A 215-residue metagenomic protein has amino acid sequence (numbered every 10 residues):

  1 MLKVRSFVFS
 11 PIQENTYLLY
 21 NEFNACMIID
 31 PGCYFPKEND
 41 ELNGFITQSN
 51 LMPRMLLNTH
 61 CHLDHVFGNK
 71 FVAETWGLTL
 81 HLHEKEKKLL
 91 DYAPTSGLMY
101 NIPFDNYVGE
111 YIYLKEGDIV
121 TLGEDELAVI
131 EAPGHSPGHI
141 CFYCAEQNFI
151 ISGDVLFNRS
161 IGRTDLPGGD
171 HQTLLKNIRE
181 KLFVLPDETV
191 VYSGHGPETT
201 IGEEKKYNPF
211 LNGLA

Functional and structural regions predicted by a protein language model:
L2, I12-E14, G109, K115 (+2 more regions): Short beta-strand-initiation
L2-S49, C141-S152: Conserved beta-strand hairpin/beta-sheet module of binuclear metal-dependent hydrolase folds, prominently
K3-R5, M52, T79, I112-Y113 (+2 more regions): Conserved beta-strand segments of alpha/beta enzyme cores
F7-V8, G109-I112, E131-P133: Short Gly/Pro-enriched turn/cap motifs at secondary-structure boundaries
L19, T59, A132: Conserved S/T- and glycine-rich ATP-binding loop of Class I adenylate-forming
M27, M55-L57, L80, I151 (+1 more regions): Residue-level marker for buried hydrophobic side chains located in beta-strands that build the well-ordered beta-sheet
C33-N39, N43-L122, K206-L214: Active-site HxH/HxHxD metal-binding segment of metal-dependent hydrolases
C33-Y34, L51, T95-S96, I119 (+1 more regions): Metallo-beta-lactamase
